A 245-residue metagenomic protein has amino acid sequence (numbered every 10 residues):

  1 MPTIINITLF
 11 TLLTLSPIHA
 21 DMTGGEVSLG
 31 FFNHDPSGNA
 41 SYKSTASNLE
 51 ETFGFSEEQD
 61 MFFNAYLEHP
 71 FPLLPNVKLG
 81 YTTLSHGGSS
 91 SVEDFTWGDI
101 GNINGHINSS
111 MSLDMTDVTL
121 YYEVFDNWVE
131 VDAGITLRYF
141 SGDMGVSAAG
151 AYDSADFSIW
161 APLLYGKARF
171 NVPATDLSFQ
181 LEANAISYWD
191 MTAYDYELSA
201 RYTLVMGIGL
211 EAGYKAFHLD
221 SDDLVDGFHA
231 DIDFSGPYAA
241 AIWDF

Functional and structural regions predicted by a protein language model:
M1-G24: Cleavable N-terminal export/targeting peptides
H19-S85, A240, D244: Short glycine/proline- and aromatic-enriched beta-strand/turn motifs that initiate or cap beta-hairpins
L29, F63-H69, V118-Y122, I135-L137 (+4 more regions): Residues on the lipid-exposed face of transmembrane beta-strands in outer-membrane beta-barrel proteins
F31-S37, Y81-G87, V124, L137-D143 (+4 more regions): Transmembrane beta-strands of outer-membrane beta-barrel pores
S37-F53, G87-M111, S141-F157, S221-A230: Flexible, solvent-exposed loop segments that connect beta-strands
L73-V77, W128-V131, A174-F179, G207-L210: Repeated loop/turn-to-beta-strand initiation elements of outer-membrane beta-barrel proteins
S158-W160, N184-Y196: Solvent-exposed loop/turn segments connecting transmembrane beta-strands in outer-membrane beta-barrel proteins
G207-F245: Outer-membrane beta-barrel translocator/channel fold
